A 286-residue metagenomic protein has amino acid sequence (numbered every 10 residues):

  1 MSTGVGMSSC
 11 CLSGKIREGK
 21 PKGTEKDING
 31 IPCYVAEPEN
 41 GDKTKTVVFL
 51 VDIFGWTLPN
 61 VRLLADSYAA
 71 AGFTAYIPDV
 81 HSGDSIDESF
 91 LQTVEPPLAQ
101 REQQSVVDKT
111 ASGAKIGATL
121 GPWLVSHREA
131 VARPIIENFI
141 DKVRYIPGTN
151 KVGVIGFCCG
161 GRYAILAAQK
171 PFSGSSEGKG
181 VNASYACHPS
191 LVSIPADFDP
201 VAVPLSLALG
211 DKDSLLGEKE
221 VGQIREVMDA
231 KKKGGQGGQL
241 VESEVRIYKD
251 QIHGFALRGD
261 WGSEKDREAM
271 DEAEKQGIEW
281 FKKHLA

Functional and structural regions predicted by a protein language model:
M1-A286: N-terminal cap/leader regions of alpha/beta-hydrolase-fold enzymes, predominantly small-molecule hydrolases
